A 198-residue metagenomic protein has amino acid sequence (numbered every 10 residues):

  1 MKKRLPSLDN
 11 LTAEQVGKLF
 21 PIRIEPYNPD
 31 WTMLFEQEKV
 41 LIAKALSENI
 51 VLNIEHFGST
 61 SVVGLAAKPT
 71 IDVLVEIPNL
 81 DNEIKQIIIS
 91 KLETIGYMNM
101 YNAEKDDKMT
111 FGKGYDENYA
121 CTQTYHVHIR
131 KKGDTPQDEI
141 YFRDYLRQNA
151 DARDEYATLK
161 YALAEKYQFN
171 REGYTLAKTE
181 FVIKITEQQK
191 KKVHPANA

Functional and structural regions predicted by a protein language model:
M1-E55, I183: Helical scaffold of the NTase/Pol beta-like nucleotidyltransferase catalytic core
E14-L19, L65-K68, Y119: Short, flexible turn/loop "capping" segments at secondary-structure junctions
F20-D30, L74-L80, F142-L146: Short histidine-centered catalytic/ligand-binding loop motif
L41-I71, E76-D81: Active-site nucleotide-donor binding segment shared across nucleotidyl transfer reactions
L80, K85, G114-D116: A solvent-exposed interaction/effector surface
K85-I95: Short amphipathic alpha-helices in soluble, non-transmembrane regions that often serve as interface/regulatory elements
I95-D134: Conserved catalytic core of two-metal-ion nucleotidyltransferases
K131, T135-A198: Catalytic cores of NTP-dependent nucleotidyl/adenyl transfer enzymes across multiple folds
